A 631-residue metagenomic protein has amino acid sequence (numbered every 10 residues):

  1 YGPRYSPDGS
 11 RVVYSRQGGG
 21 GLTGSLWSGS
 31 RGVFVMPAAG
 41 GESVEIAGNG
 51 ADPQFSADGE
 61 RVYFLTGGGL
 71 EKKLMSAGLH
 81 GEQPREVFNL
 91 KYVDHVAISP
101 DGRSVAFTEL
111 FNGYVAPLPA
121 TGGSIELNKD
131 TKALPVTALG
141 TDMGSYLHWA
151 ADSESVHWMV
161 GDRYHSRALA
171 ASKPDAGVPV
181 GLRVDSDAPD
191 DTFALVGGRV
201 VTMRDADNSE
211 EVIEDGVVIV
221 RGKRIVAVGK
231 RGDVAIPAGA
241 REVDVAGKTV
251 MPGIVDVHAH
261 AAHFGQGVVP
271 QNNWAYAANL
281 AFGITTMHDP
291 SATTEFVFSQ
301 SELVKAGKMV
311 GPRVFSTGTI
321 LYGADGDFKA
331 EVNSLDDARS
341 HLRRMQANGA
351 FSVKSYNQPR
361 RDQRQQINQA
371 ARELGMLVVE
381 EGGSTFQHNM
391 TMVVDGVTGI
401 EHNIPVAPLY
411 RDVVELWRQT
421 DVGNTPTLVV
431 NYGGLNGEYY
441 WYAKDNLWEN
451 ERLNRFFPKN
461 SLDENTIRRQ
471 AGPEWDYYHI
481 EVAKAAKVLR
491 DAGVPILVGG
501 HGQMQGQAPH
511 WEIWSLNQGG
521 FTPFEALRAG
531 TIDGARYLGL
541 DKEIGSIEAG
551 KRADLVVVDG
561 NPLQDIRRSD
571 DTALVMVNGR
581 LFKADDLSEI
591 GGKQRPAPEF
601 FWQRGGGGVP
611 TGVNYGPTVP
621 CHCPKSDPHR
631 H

Functional and structural regions predicted by a protein language model:
Y1-G2, S6-F34, A38, E42-M75 (+6 more regions): A flexible loop/linker signature enriched in serine peptidases of the S9 family
G69-L70, L74-S76, H80, E86 (+7 more regions): C-terminal recognition in membrane/secretory proteostasis and scaffolding
F88-V93, K129-H148: Conserved blade-ending motifs and adjacent loop-strand segments that build the rim/top face of beta-propeller domains
V201-V217, K230-G232, Q507, T522-L527 (+1 more regions): Acidic, glycine-enriched loop/beta-strand segments at the rims of small-molecule binding/catalytic pockets
A206-M251: Histidine-rich, glycine-flanked metal-binding segment
T249-A306, G326-D327, D336, D362 (+1 more regions): Metal-associated gating/positioning segment near the N- to mid-region
A275-E295, G311-Y322, Q346-Q358, N368 (+4 more regions): Divalent metal-dependent hydrolysis catalytic cores, especially in the metallo-beta-lactamase
H341-P359, N403-G519, F524, G592-Q594 (+2 more regions): Active-site neighborhoods of metal-dependent hydrolases
